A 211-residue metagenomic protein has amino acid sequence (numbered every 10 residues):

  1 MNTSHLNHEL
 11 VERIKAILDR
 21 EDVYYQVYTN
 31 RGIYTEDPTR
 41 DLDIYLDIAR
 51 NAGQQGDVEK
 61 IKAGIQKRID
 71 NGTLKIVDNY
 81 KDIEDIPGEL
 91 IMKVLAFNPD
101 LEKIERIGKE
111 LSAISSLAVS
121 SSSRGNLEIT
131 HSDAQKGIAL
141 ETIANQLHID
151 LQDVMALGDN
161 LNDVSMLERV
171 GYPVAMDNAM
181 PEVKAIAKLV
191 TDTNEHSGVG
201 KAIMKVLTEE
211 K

Functional and structural regions predicted by a protein language model:
M1, S122-R124, N194: Residue-level signal for pocket-adjacent positions within structured domains
M1-V11, K15: Alpha-helical substrate-recognition element adjacent to the catalytic core
T3, L42-L46, K205, E209-E210: Hydrophobic transmembrane signal anchors and adjacent membrane-proximal interface regions, especially in viral
T3, Y24-Y28, V58-I76, A156-E168 (+1 more regions): Hydrophobic transmembrane alpha-helix bundles
N7, D100-I104, D163, D192: Alpha-helix N-cap/loop-to-helix initiation residues
V11-R13, I17, E21-V23, Y28-V154: Conserved acidic, metal-coordinating active-site core of Asp-based, Mg2+-dependent phosphoryl-transfer enzymes
S112, A118, L127-K211: Mg2+-dependent phosphoryl-transfer enzymes with acidic/Ser/Thr/Gly-rich catalytic loops
